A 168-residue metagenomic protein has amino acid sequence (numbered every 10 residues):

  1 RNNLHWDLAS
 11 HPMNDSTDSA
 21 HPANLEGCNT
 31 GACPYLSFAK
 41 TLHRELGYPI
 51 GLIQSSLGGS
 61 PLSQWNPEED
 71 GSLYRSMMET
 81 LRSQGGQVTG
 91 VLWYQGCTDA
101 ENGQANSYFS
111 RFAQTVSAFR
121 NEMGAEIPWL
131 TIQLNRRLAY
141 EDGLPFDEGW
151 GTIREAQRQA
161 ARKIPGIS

Functional and structural regions predicted by a protein language model:
R1-S168: Cell-envelope and extracellular/periplasmic
